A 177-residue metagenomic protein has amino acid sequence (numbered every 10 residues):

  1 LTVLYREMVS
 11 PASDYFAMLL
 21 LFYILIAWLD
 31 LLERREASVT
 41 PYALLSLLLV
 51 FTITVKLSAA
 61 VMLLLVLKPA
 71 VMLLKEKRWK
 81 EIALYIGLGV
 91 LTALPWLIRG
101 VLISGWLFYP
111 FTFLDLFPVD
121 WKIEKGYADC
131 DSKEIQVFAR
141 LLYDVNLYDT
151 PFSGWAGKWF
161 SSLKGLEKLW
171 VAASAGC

Functional and structural regions predicted by a protein language model:
L1-D30, V55: Multi-pass, polyprenyl lipid-linked donor-dependent membrane glycosyltransferases
Y5, I26, L32, K68-K75 (+1 more regions): Structural signature of transmembrane alpha-helix termini at the membrane-water interface
Y5-R6, P41-L57, V61-L67, V90-L91 (+1 more regions): Membrane-interface alpha helices of multi-pass inner-membrane proteins
Y15-W28, Y42-L45, V61-M62, L88: Alpha-helical transmembrane segments of multi-pass membrane proteins
A17, T52, T92-W96: Alpha-helical transmembrane segments of multipass membrane proteins
D30-F51, K80-A83: Short hydrophobic alpha-helices at membrane interfaces in multi-pass membrane enzymes
M62-V90: Perimembrane helix-loop-helix junctions
I82-A172: Membrane-lumen/periplasm interface segments of specific transmembrane helices in polyprenyl phosphate-linked
